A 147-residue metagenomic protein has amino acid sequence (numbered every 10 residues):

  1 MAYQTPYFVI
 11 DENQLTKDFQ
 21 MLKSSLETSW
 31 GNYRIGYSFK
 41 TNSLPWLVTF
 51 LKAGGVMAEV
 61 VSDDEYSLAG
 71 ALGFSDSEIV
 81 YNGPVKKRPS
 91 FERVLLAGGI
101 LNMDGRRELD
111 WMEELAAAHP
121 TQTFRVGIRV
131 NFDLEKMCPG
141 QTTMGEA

Functional and structural regions predicted by a protein language model:
M1-A117, T121-R125: A charged N-terminal "starter" segment
L115, F132-A147: Active-site loop/helix belt of alpha/beta enzymes
R125-N131: ATP-grasp fold ATP-binding core
